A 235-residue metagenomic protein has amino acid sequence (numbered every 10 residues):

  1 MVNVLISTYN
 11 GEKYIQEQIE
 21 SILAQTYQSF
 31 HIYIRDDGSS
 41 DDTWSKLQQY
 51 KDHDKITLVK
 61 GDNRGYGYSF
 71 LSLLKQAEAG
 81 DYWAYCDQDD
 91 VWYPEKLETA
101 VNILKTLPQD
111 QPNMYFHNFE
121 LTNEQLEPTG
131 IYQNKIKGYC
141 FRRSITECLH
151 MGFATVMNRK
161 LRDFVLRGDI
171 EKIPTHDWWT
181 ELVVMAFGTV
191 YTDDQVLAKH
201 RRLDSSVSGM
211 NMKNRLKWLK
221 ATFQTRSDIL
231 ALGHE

Functional and structural regions predicted by a protein language model:
M1-M212: Nucleotide-sugar donor-binding/catalytic module of glycosyltransferases that assemble extracellular/cell-envelope
K213-K220: C-terminal, non-catalytic macromolecule-binding modules
K220-E235: Terminal low-complexity segments of carbohydrate-biosynthetic enzymes
